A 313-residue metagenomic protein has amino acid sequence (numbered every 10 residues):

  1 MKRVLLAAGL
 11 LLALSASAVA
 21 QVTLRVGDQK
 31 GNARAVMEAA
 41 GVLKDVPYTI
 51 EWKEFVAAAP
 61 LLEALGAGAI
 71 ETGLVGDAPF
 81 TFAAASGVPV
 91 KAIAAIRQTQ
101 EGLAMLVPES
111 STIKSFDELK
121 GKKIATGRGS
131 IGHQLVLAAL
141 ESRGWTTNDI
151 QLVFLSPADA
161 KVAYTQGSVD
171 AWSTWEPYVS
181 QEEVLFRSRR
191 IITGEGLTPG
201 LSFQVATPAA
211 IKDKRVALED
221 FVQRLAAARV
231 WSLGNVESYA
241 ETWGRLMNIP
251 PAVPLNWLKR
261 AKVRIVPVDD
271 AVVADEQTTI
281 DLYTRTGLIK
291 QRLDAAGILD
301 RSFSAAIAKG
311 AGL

Functional and structural regions predicted by a protein language model:
M1-L6: Bacterial N-terminal signal peptides that target proteins for export
A7-S15: Bacterial N-terminal signal peptides
A16-A20: Sec/Tat signal peptide C-region and signal peptidase I cleavage site
Q21-T146, Q151-F154, D170-S173, R189-I191 (+1 more regions): Short, glycine-/small- and polar/acidic-enriched structural segments that line small-molecule recognition paths
R34-A40, L62, D77-F80, G102 (+14 more regions): Extracytoplasmic/secreted envelope proteins and their assembly/folding machinery, especially bacterial periplasmic
A78, L152-V153, A158-L246: Pocket-lining segment of extracytoplasmic ligand-binding domains
D213-K290: Secondary-structure end/capping motifs
T284-L313: Conserved C-terminal helix/tail region of periplasmic/extracytoplasmic solute-binding proteins
